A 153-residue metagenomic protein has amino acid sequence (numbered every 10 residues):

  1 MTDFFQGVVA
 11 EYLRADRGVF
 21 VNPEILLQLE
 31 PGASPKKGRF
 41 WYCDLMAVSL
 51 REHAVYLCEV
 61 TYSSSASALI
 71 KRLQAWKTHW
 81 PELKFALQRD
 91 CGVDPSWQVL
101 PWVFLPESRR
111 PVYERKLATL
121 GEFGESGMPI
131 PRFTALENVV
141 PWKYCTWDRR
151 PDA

Functional and structural regions predicted by a protein language model:
M1-A153: Intrinsically disordered, low-complexity Ser/Thr/Pro/Gly-rich regulatory segments
